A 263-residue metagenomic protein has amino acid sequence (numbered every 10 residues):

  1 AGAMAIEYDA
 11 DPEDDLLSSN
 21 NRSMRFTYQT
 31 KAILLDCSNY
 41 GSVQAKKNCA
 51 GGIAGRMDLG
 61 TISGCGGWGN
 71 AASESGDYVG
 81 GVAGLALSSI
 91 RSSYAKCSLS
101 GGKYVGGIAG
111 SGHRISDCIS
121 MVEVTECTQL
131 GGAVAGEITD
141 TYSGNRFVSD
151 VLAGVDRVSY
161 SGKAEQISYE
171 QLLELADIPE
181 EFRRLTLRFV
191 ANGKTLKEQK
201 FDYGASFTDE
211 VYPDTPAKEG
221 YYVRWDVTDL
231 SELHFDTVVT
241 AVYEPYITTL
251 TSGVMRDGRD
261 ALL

Functional and structural regions predicted by a protein language model:
A1-N192, Y246: Predominantly extracellular beta-rich ligand-binding scaffolds that present long acidic/polar faces for carbohydrate
G2, G51, Y94, D117-I119 (+5 more regions): Ordered hydrophobic segments in well-structured contexts
D11, S38, T125, K200 (+3 more regions): Intrinsically disordered, low-complexity regions of eukaryotic proteins
I53, V82, I108, E198 (+2 more regions): Hydrophobic core positions of the immunoglobulin-like beta-sandwich fold
S73-E74, R188-G204, G253-L262: Short, solvent-exposed loop/edge segments of extracellular or virion-exposed proteins
A176-R188, T228-S252: Conserved "repeat-terminator" motif of extracellular CCP/Sushi domains
A205-T237: Surface-exposed interfaces of beta-sheet-rich extracellular modules
